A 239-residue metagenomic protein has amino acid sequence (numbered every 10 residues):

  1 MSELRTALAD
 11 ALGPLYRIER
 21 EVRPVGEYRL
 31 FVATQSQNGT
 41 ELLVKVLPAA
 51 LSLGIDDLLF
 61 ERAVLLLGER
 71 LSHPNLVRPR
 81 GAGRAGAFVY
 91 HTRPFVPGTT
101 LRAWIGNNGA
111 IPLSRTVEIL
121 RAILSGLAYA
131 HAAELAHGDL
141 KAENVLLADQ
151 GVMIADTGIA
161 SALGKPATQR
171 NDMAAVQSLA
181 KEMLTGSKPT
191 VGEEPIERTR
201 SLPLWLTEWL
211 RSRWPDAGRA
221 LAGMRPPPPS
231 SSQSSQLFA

Functional and structural regions predicted by a protein language model:
S36-D57: ATP-binding glycine-rich loop module of kinase domains
L51-R70: AlphaC helix of the eukaryotic protein kinase fold
L71-N75: Flexible N-lobe loop architecture of eukaryotic-like protein kinase catalytic domains
A82: Activation-segment/catalytic-loop signature of the eukaryotic protein kinase fold
G86-T100, W104: Conserved short submotifs of the Hanks-type protein kinase catalytic core that shape the nucleotide-binding pocket
I119-L120: Activation segment signature within eukaryotic-like protein kinase domains
S125-L135: Protein kinase catalytic-loop region centered on the HRD/HxD motif
S161, K165-A239: C-terminal lobe helix-coil module of Hanks-type protein kinase domains
